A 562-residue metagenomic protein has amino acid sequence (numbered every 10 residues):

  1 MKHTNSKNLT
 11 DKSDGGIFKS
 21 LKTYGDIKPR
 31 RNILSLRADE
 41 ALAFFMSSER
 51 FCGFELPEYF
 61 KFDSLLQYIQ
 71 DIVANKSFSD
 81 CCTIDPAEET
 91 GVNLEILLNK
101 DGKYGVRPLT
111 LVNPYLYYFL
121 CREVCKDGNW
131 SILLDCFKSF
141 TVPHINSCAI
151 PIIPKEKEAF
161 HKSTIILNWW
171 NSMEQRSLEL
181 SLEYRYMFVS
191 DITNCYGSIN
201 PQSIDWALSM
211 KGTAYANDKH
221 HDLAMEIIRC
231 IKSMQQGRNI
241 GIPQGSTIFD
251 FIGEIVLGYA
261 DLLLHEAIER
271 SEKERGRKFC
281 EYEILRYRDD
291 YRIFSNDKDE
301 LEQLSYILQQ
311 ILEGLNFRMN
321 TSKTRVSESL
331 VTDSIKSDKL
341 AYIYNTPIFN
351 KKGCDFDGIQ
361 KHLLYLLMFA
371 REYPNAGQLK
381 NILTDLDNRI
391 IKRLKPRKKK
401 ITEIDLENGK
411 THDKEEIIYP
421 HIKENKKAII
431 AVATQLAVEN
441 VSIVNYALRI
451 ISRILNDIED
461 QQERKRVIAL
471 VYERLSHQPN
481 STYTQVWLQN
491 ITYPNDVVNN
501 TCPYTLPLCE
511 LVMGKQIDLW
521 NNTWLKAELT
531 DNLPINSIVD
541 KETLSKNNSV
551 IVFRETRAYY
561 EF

Functional and structural regions predicted by a protein language model:
M1-H221, M225-Q244, I248: Conserved two-metal-ion catalytic palm core of "right-hand" nucleic acid polymerases, unifying RNA-dependent RNA
T10, G25, L36-R37, N113 (+5 more regions): General structural signal for secondary-structure boundaries
D26, F51, E269-K273, R277 (+1 more regions): Short aromatic/hydrophobic-glycine micro-motifs
H144-N168, D261, Y282-L285, D333-T346: Phosphate/nucleotide-binding catalytic core
L178-R288, F294-S305, C354-F562: Conserved polymerase palm-domain catalytic core
K298-M368, Y373: Polymerase palm active-site segment centered on the conserved acidic dipeptide of motif C
